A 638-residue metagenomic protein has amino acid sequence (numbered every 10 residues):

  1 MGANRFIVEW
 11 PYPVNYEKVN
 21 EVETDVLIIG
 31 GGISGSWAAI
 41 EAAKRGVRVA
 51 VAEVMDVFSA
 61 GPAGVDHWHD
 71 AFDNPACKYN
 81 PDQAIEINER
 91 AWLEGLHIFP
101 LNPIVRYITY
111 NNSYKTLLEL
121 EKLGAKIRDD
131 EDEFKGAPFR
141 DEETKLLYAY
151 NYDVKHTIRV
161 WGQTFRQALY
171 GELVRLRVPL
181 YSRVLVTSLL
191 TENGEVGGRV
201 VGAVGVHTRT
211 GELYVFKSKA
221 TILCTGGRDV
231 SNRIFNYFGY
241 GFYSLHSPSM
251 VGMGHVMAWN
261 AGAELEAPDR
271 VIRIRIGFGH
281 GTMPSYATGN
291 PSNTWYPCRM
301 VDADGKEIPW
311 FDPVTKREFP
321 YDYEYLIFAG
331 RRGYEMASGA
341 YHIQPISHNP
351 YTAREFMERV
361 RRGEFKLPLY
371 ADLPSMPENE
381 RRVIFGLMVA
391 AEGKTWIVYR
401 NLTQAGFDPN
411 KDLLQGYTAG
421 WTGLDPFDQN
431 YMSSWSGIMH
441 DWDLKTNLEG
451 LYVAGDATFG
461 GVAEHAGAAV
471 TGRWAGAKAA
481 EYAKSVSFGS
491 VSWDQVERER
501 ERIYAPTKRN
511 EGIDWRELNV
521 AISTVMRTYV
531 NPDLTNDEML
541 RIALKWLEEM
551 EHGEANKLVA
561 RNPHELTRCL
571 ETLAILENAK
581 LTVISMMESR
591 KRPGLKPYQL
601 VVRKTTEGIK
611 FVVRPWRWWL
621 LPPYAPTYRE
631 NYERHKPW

Functional and structural regions predicted by a protein language model:
M1-V26: Extreme N-terminal leader/targeting segments of oxidoreductases
E21-T24, T210-A220, N447: Core beta-strand elements of the Rossmann-like FAD/NAD(P) dinucleotide-binding domain in flavoenzyme oxidoreductases
V26-V51: N-terminal Rossmann-like FAD-binding beta1-loop-alpha1 element of flavoenzymes
K44-V65: Glycine-rich FAD pyrophosphate-binding loop
H69-T109: Glycine-rich active-site loop/strand segments that organize a redox cofactor
Y114, K122-S188, V196-R199, P268-E464 (+1 more regions): Mobile, glycine/GP-rich and aromatic-enriched active-site lid/loop segments adjacent to catalytic centers
L223-M283, H465-K478: Glycine-rich loop(s) and the adjacent beta-strand/alpha-helix scaffold that form part
D269-H280, K445, A457-A463, A477-T528: Active-site-proximal substrate-binding core of FAD-dependent oxidoreductases
